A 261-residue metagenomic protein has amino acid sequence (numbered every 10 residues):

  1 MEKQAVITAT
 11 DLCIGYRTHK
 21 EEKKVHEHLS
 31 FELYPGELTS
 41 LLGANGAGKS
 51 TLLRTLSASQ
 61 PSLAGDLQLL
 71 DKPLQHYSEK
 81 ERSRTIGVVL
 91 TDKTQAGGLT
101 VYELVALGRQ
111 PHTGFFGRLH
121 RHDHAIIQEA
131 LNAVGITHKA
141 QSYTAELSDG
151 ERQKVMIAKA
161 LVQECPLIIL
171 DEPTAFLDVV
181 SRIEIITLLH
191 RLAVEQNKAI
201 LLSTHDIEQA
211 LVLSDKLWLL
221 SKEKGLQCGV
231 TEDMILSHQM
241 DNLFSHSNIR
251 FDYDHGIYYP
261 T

Functional and structural regions predicted by a protein language model:
I7, H26-H28: Conserved structural motif at the start of ABC-family nucleotide-binding domains
L42-A44: The feature captures the beta-strand-to-loop junction immediately N-terminal to the Walker
S57: Helix-to-loop junction immediately C-terminal to a conserved catalytic motif
G65-P73: Conserved ABC transporter NBD signature motif
Y143-L147: Conserved ABC ATPase signature
I168-D171: Catalytic Walker B motif of ABC-type/P-loop ATPase nucleotide-binding domains
F244-T261: ABC ATPase nucleotide-binding domains
